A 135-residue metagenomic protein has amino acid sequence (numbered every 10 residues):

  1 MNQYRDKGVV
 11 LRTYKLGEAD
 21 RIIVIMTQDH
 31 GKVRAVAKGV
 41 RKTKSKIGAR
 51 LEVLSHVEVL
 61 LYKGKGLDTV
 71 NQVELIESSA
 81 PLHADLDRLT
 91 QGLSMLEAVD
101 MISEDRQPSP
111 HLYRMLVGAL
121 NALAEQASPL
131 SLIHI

Functional and structural regions predicted by a protein language model:
M1-I133: Non-catalytic alpha-helical scaffolds and adjoining flexible linkers that form interface surfaces for assembly
